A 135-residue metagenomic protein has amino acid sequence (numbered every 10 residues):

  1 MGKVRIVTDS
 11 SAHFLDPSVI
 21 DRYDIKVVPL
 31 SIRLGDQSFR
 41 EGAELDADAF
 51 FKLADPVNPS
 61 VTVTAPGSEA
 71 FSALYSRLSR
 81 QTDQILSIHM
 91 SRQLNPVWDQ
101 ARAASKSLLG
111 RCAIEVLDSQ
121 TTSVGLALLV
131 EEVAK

Functional and structural regions predicted by a protein language model:
M1-K3, R22-I25, R80-I85, G110-A113: Short coil/turn connectors at secondary-structure junctions
R5-A70: N-terminal glycine-rich anion-binding loop in soluble enzyme alpha/beta folds
T8, S87-S91, L117-D118: Short beta-strand segments
L34, H89, S123: Short glycine/serine/threonine-biased micro-segments
L45, A49, P66-A73, P96-D99 (+1 more regions): Conserved active-site and cofactor/substrate-binding residues in soluble primary-metabolism enzymes
D46-F51, Y75, R80, A104-S107: A short glycine/small-residue-enriched secondary-structure motif
A70-A101: N-terminal glycine-rich phosphate/adenylate-binding segment common to multiple enzyme folds
Q81, L94-K135: Active-site histidine-anchored catalytic micro-motif
